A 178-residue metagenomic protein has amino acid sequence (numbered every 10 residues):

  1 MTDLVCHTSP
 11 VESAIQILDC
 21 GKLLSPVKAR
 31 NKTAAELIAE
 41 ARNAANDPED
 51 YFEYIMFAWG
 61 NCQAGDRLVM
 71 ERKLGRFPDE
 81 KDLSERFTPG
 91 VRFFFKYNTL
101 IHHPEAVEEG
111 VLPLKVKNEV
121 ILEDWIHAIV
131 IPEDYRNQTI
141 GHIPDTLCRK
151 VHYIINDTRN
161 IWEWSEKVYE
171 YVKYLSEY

Functional and structural regions predicted by a protein language model:
M1-Y178: NAD-dependent ADP-ribosyltransferases
